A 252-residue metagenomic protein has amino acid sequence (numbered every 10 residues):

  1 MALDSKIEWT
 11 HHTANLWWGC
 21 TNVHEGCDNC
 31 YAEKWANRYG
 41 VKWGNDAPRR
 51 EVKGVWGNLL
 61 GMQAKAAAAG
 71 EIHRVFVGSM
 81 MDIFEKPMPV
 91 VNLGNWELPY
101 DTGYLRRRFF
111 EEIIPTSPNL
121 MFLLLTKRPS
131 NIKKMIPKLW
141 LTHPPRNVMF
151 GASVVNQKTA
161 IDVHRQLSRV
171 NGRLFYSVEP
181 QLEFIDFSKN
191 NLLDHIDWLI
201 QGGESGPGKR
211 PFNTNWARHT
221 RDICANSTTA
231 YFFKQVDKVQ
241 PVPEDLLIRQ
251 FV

Functional and structural regions predicted by a protein language model:
M1, E33, L123, E244-D245: Intrinsic-disorder/low-complexity peptide segments enriched for small residues
M1-V75, D82, P89-V90: N-terminal [4Fe-4S]-dependent radical SAM core
Y31, N92-G94, I248: General N-terminal targeting signals
W35, E204, V236: Flexible loop residues that form catalytic and substrate-binding hotspots at small-molecule/glycan-binding clefts
V41, P137, V242-D245: Short aromatic-enriched loop/helix-cap "lid" or pocket-rim segments at secondary-structure transitions that line
G54-A230: Conserved AdoMet/S-adenosylmethionine-binding subsite of the radical SAM
R221, A230, K234-P241: Substrate-binding cleft of secreted/luminal carbohydrate-active enzymes
D237-V252: C-terminal accessory extensions appended to soluble enzyme cores
